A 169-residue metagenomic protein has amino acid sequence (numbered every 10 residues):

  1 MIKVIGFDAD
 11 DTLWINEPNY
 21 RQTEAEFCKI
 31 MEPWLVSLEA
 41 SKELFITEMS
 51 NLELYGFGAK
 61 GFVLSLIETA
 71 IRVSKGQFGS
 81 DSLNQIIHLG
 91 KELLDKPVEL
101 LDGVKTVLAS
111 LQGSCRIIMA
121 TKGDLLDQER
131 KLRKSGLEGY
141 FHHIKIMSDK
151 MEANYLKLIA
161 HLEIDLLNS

Functional and structural regions predicted by a protein language model:
M1-E43: Active-site neighborhood of HAD-like aspartate-dependent phosphohydrolases
V4-G6, I118, N168: Hydrophobic "anchor" residues on beta-strands that sit immediately upstream of conserved functional sites
D10, H142-H143: Receiver (REC) domain switch/active-site residues of two-component response regulators
R21-C28, V63, I67, L125: An amphipathic alpha-helix signature
P33, T47-E92: A metal-dependent, Asp-based hydrolase signature
D81-E99, V104-S135, I144-D149: Substrate-recognition element of Asp-dependent hydrolases with the DxDx(T/V) motif
M151-S169: Conserved Lys-Pro-Asp/Glu-containing loop-to-beta segment of HAD-superfamily phosphomonoesterases, centered on
